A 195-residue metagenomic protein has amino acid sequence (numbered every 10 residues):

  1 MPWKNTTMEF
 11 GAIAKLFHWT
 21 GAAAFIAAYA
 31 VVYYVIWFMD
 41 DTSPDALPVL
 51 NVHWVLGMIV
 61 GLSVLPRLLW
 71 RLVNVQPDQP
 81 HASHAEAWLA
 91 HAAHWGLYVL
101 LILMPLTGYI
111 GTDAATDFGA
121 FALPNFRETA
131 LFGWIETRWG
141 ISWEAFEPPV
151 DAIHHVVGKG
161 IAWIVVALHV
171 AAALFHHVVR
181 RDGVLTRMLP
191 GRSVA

Functional and structural regions predicted by a protein language model:
M1-A195: Membrane-embedded alpha-helical bundles that constitute the cytochrome b-like, heme-associated redox core of multi-pass
